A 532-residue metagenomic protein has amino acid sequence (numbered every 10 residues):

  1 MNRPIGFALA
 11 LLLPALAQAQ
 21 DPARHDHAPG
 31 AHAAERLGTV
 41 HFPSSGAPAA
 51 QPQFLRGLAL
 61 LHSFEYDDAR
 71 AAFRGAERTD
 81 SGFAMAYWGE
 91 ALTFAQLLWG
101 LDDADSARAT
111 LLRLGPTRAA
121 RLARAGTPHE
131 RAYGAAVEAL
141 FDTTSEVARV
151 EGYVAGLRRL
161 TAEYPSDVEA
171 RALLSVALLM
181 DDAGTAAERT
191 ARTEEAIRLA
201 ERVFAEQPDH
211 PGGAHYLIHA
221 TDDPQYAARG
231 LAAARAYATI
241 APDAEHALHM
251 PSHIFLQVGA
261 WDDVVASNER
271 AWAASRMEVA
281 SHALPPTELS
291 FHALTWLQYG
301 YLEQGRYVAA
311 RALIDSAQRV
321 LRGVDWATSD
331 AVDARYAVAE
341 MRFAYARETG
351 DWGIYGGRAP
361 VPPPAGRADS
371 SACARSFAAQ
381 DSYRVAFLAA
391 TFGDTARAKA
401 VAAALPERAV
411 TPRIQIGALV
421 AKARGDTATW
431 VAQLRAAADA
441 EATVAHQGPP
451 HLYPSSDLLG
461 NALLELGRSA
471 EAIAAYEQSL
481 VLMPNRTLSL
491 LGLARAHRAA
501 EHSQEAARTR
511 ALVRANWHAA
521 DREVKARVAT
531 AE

Functional and structural regions predicted by a protein language model:
Q53, Y87, F94, A132 (+12 more regions): TPR repeat positional signature
Y66-A71, E90-T127, A135-A148, D181-A191 (+3 more regions): Inter-helical turn/loop elements of alpha-helical hairpins
R78, G115-P116, A205, R235-T239 (+7 more regions): Amphipathic alpha-helical segments of tetratricopeptide repeats
G82-A84, D167-A170, D209-P211, A244 (+4 more regions): Residue-level recognition of tetratricopeptide repeat
A84, A91, A95-W99, D103-A119 (+5 more regions): TPR/TPR-like (Sel1-like) alpha-helical repeat modules
